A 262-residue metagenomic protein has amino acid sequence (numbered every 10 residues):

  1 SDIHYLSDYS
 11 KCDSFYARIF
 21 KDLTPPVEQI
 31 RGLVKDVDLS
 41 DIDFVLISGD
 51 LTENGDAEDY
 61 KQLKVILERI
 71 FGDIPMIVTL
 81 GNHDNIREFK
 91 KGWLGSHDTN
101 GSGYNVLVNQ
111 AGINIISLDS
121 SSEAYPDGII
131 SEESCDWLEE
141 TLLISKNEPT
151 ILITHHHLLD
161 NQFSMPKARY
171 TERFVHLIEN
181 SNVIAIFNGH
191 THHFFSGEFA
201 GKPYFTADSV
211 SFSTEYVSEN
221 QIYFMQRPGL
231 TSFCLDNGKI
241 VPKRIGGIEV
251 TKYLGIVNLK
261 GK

Functional and structural regions predicted by a protein language model:
S1-K61, N161: N-terminal active-site segment of His-dependent metallophosphoesterases
Y5-K11, E53-A57, N82-F89, E123-P126 (+3 more regions): Active-site environment of divalent metal-dependent phosphoester hydrolases
S14-L23, G95, A124, F163-A168 (+1 more regions): Short glycine-enriched, charge-decorated loop/helix-capping segments at active-site entrances that position
F15-K21, E28, S209-F224, K252: Short, flexible, glycine-rich and Lys/Arg-enriched loop motifs at helix boundaries that contact anionic partners
V34-F44, D127-F205, G229, G238-I240 (+2 more regions): His/acidic metal-ligating clusters that form di-metal
A57, K61-W137, I144, P149 (+6 more regions): Extended active-site neighborhood of metal-dependent phosphoesterases/phosphodiesterases
I113-N114, K239-V241: Hydrophobic residues embedded in beta-strands of well-ordered beta-sheets
